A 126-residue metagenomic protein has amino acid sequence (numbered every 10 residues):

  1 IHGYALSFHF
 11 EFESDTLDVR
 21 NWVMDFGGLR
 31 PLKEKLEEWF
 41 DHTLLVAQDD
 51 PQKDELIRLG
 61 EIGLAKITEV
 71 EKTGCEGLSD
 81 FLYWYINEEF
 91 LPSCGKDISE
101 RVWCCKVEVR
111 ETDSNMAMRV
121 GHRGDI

Functional and structural regions predicted by a protein language model:
I1-I126: Charge-rich, low-complexity N-terminal segments
